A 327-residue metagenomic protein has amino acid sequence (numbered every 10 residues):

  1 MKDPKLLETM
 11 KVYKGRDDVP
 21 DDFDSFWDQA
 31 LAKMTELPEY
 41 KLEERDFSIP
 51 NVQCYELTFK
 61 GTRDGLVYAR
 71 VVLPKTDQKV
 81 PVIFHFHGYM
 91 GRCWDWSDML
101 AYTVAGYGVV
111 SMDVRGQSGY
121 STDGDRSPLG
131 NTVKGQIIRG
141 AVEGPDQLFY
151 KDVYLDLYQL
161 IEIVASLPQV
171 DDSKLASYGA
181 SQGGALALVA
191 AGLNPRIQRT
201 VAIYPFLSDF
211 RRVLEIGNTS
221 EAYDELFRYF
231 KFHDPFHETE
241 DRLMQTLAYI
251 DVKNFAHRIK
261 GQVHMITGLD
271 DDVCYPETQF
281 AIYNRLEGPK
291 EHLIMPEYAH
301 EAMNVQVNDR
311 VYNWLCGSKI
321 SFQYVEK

Functional and structural regions predicted by a protein language model:
M1-V52, Y324-K327: N-terminal targeting or regulatory segments adjacent to alpha/beta-hydrolase or S9 domains
K33-D77: N-terminal cap/lid segment of alpha/beta-hydrolase-fold proteins
W94, L100-T103, Y107-L155: Cap/lid segment of the alpha/beta-hydrolase catalytic domain
Q136-S181: Gly/Ser-rich "nucleophile elbow"/oxyanion-hole loop immediately N-terminal to the catalytic nucleophile in hydrolases
V189-H237, I294: Hydrolase active-site cap/lid region
R258-I259, M265-T267, D271: Short beta-strand/loop motif that positions the catalytic acidic residue of the alpha/beta-hydrolase fold
L269-C274, E301: Acidic catalytic loop of the alpha/beta-hydrolase fold
P289, I294-R310: Histidine-bearing beta->alpha loop at or near hydrolase active sites
